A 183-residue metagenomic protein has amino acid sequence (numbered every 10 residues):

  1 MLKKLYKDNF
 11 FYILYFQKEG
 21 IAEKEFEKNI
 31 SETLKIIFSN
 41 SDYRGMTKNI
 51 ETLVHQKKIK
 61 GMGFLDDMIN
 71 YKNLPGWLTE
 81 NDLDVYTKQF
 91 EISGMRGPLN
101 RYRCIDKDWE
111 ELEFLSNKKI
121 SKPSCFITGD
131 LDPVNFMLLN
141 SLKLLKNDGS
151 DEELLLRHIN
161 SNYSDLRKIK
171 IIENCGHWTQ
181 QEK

Functional and structural regions predicted by a protein language model:
M1-R167, I171: Flexible "cap/lid" subdomain of the alpha/beta-hydrolase fold that forms the substrate-access gate
I169-K183: Catalytic histidine-centered segment of alpha/beta-hydrolase-like enzymes
